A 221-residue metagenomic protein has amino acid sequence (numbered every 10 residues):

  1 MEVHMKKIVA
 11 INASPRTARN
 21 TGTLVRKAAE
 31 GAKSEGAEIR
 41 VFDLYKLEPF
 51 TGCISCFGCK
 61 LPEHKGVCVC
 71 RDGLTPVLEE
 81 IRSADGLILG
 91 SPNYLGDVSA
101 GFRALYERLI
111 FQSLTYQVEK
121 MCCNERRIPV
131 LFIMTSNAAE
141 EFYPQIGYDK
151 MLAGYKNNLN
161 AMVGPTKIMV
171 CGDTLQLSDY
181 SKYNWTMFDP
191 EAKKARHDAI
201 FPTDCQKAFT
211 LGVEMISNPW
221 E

Functional and structural regions predicted by a protein language model:
M1-V118, W185-E221: N-terminal beta1-alpha1-beta2 submodule of the flavodoxin-like/Rossmannoid cofactor-binding fold
A13, L44, I133-T135, C171: Cofactor-binding loop segments of dinucleotide-utilizing enzymes, especially the Rossmann-like FAD- and NAD(P)+-binding
T17, E48, A139, L175-L177: Flexible, glycine-rich phosphate/dinucleotide-binding loops and adjacent beta-alpha linkers at cofactor/substrate
T51-S55, Y143-Q145, S178-Y183: Short aromatic-enriched loop/helix-cap "lid" or pocket-rim segments at secondary-structure transitions that line
N93, S136, L175: Short, flexible active-site-adjacent loop segments at beta-strand->alpha-helix junctions, enriched in small/polar
G101, S113-M169: Short, glycine-/small-residue-rich phosphate/pyrophosphate-handling segment
P144, D149-Y155, K182, T186 (+1 more regions): Extended interaction regions within the primary functional domain
K167-S178: Beta-strand-loop-alpha "switch" segments that mediate conformational coupling across diverse proteins
